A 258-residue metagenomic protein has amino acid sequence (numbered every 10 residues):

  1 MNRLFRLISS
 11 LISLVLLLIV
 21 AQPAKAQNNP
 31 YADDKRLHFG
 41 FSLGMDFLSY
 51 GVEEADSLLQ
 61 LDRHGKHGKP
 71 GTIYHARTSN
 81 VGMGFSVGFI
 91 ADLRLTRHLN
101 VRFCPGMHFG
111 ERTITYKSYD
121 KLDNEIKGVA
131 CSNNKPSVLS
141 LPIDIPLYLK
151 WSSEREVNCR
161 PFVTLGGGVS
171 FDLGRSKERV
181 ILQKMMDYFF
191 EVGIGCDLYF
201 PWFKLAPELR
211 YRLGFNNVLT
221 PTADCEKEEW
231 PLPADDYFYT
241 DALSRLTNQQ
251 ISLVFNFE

Functional and structural regions predicted by a protein language model:
M1-Y31, F255-E258: Bacterial Sec-dependent N-terminal signal peptides
A26-G84, Q250, N256-E258: Short glycine/proline- and aromatic-enriched beta-strand/turn motifs that initiate or cap beta-hairpins
Q27-H38, M45-S49, I90-R175, V254 (+1 more regions): Gram-negative (and chloroplast) outer-membrane scaffold detector with strong preference for beta-barrel transmembrane
K35-L37, V81-F85, L139-I143, C159 (+2 more regions): Residues that define the transmembrane beta-barrel architecture of outer-membrane proteins
E53-T78, E111-V138, G174-Q183, L219-L243: Flexible, solvent-exposed loop segments that connect beta-strands
F171-S176, K184-Y188, C196-D197: Conserved binding-pocket/active-site segment within a compact domain
M185-D187, P201-E258: Predominantly the C-terminal beta-signal and adjacent terminal strand-loop region of outer-membrane beta-barrel
